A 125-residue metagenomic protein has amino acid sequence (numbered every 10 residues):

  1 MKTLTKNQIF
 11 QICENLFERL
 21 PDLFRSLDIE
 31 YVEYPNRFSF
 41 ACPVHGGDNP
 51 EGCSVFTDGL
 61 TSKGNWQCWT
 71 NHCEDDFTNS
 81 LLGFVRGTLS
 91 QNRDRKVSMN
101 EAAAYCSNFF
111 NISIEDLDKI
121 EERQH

Functional and structural regions predicted by a protein language model:
M1-Q124: N-terminal structured subdomain of primase-like DNA metabolism proteins
